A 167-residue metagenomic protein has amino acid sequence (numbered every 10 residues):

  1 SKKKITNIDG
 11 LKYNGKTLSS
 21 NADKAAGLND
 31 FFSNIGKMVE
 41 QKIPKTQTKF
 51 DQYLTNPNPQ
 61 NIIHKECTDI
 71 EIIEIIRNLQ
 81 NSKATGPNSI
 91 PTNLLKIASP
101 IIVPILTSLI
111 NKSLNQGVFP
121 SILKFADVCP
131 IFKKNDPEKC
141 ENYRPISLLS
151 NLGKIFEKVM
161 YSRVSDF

Functional and structural regions predicted by a protein language model:
S1-E141, K154-I155: Surface-exposed loop/turn segments and immediately adjacent short secondary-structure elements within folded domains
G36, E141-F167: Conserved pre-motif C helix in the palm subdomain of viral-like polymerases
